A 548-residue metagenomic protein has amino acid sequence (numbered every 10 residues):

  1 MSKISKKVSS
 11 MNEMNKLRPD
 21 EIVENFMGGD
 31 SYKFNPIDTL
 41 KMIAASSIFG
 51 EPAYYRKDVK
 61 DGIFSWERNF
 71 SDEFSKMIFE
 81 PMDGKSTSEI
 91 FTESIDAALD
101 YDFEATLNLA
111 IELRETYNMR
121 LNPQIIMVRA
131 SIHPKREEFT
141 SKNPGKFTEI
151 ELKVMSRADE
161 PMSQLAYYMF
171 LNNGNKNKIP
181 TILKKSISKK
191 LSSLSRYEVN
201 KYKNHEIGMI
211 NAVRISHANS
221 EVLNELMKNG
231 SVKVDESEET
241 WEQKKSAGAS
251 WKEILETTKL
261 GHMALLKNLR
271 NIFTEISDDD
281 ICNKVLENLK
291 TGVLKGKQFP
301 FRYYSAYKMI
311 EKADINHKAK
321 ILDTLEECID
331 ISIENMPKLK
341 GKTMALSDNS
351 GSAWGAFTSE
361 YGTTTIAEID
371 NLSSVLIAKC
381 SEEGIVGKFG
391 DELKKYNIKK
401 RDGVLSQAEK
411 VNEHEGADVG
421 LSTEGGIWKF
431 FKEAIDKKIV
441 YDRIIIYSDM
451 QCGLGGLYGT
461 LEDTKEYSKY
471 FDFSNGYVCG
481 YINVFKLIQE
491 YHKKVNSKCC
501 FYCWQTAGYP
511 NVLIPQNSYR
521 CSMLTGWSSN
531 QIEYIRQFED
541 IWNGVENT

Functional and structural regions predicted by a protein language model:
S2-A367, K379-T548: Long lumenal/extracellular ectodomains of secretory and single-pass membrane proteins
D370: Hydrophobic (often cysteine-bearing) scaffold residues that line and stabilize catalytic clefts of nucleotide/cofactor
